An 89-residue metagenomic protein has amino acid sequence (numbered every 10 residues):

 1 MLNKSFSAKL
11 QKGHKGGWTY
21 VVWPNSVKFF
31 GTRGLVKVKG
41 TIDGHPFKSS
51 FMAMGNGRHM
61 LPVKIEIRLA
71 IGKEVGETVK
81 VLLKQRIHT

Functional and structural regions predicted by a protein language model:
M1-R58, V75-T89: Long, compositionally biased stretches
L61: Beta-strand/loop nucleic-acid-binding surfaces
K64-L69: Short alpha-helix capping/helix-loop boundary micro-motifs
